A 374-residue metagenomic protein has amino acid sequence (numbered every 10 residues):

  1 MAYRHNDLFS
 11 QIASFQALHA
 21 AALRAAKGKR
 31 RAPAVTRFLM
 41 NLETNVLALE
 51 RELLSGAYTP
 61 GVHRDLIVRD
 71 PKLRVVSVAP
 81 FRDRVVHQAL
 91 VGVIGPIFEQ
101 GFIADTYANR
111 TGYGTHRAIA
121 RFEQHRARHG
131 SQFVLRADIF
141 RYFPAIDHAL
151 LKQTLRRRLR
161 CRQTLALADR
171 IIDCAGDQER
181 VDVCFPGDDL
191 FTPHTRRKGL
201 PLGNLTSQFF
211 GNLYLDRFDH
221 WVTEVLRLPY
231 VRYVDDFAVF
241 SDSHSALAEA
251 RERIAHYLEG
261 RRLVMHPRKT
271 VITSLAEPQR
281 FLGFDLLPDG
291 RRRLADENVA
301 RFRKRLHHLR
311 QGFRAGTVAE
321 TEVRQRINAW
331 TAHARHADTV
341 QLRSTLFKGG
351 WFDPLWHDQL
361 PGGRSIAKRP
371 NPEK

Functional and structural regions predicted by a protein language model:
M1-L47, I366-K374: Non-catalytic, polymerase-adjacent accessory regions of viral genome-replication enzymes
N6, A79, Q88, F191-R196 (+2 more regions): Right-hand nucleic-acid polymerase module
L8, V91-D147: Active-site-proximal segment of RNA-dependent polymerases
G28-T36, G61-H87, G101-G114, A175 (+1 more regions): Short, conserved non-catalytic motifs in the polymerase core
L42-L73: Active-site-flanking structural segment that lines cofactor/substrate pockets
N45, E52-L53, D105, H125-V234 (+6 more regions): Conserved polymerase palm-domain catalytic core
Q88, G92, P96, N212-R217: Short, residue-level hotspots on alpha-helical faces of the histone-fold and other alpha-helical interaction modules
